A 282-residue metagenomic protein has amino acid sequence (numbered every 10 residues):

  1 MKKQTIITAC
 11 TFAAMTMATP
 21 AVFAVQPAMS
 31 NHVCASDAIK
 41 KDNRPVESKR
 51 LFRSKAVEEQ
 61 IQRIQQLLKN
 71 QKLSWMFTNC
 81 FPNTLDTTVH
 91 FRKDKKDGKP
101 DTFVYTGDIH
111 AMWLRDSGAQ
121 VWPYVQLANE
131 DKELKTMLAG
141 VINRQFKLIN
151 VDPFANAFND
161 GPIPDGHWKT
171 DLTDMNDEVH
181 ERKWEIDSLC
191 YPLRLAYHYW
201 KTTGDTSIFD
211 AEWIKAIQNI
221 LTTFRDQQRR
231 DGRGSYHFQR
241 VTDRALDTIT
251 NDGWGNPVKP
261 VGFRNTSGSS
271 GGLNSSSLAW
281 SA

Functional and structural regions predicted by a protein language model:
M1-C10: Bacterial N-terminal signal peptides that target proteins for export
A18-T19: N-terminal signal peptide c-region/cleavage motif recognized by signal peptidases
P27-R115: Low-complexity, Ser/Thr/Pro/Gly-enriched N-terminal "stalk/linker" regions
K41-F52, T102-S117, K135-L138, K147 (+2 more regions): Solvent-exposed loop and edge beta-strand segments that line ligand/cofactor-binding and catalytic clefts
A56-K69, A119-K132, Y191-T206: Well-ordered alpha-helical scaffold segments within catalytic/enzyme domains
C80-K95, M137-N156, I214-R233, N265-G268: Long, well-ordered core segments of solenoidal/helical folds
G107, P162-T202, I208-F209, Q228-A282: The feature captures the catalytic groove of carbohydrate-active enzymes
G107-G166, T170, D177-E181, T203-I214 (+1 more regions): Membrane helical hairpin/interfacial module
